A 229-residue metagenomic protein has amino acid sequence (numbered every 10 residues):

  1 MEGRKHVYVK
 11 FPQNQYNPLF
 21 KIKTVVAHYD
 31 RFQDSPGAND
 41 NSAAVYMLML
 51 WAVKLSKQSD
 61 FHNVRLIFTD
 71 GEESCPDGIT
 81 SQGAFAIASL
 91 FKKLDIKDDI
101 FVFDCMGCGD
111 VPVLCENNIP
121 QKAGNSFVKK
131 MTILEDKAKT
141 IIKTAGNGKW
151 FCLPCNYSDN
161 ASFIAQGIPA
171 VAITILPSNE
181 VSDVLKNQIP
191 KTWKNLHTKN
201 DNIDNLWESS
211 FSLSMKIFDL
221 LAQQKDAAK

Functional and structural regions predicted by a protein language model:
M1-S35, L213, Q224: Soluble metallo-hydrolase cores and metallopeptidase-like ectodomains found primarily in the secretory/periplasmic
E2, P18, L94-I96, Q166 (+1 more regions): A generic structural signal for short, non-catalytic loop/turn and secondary-structure boundary residues
G3-H6, F32-T132, D136-A145, C152-S162: Acidic/histidine-rich catalytic neighborhood of metal-dependent amide-processing enzymes
Y8, T24-V26, R65-F68, D98-F103 (+2 more regions): Structural recognition of the beta-strand scaffold that forms the well-ordered cores of secreted hydrolase catalytic
Y16, F32, C108, S178-E180: Short, acidic Gly/Pro/Ser/Thr-rich loop/turn segments
N17, D40-A43, M47, L206-L213: Short, contiguous, pocket-lining structural segments that sit at or immediately flank catalytic/ligand-binding sites
H28-R31, M106, W193-K194: Short connector loops/turns at beta-strand edges and beta->alpha or beta->beta junctions
D110-K229: Active-site-adjacent substrate-binding region of metalloamidase/peptidase-like peptide-processing proteins
